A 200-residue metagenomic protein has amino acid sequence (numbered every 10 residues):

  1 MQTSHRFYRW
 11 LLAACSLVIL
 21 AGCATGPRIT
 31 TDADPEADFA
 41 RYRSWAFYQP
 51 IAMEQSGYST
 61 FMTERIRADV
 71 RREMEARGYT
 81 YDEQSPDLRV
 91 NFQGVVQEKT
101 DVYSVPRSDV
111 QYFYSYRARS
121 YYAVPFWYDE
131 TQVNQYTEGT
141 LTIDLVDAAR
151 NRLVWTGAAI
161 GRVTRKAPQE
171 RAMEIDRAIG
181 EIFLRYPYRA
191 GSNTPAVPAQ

Functional and structural regions predicted by a protein language model:
Q2-L12: Bacterial N-terminal signal peptides that target proteins for export
Y8, Y58-S59, Y136, A167: A generic structural signal for short
I19-G22: C-terminal motif of bacterial Sec signal peptides marking the signal peptidase cleavage site
A24-E36, E130-Q200: C-terminal/domain-edge helix-coil "capping" segments
F39-R43, T80-P86, L145-L153: A short, structured loop/turn motif at beta-sheet edges
A46-D101: N-terminal segment of the mature soluble domain
R77, F92-R152: Surface-exposed short loop/turn segments
